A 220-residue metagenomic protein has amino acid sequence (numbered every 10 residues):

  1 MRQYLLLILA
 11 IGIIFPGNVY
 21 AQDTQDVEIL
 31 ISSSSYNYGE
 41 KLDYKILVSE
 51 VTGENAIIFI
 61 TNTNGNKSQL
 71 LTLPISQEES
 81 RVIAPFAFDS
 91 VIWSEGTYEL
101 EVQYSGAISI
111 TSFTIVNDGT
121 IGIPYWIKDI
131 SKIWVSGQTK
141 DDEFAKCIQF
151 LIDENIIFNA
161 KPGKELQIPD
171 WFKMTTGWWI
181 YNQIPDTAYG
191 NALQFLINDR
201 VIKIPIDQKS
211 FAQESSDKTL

Functional and structural regions predicted by a protein language model:
A21-L42: Short, compositionally biased P/S/T/A/G/V-rich stretches that sit at domain boundaries
K41, G53, W93-T97: Extracellular Ig-like/FN3 beta-sandwich strand-entry sites
L42-E50: Aromatic/hydrophobic beta-strand junction motif of beta-rich domains
I58-F59, W93-A107: Short, aromatic- and glycine-rich surface loops/edge beta-strands on solvent-exposed regions
G65-L73, I108-I110: Surface-exposed loop/edge segments in extracytoplasmic proteins
S76-A87: Aromatic sugar-binding surface patches on proteins that engage polysaccharides or sugar-phosphate polymers
G106-Y125: Short beta-strand elements
I123-W134, T139, F144-I152, I157 (+4 more regions): Fold-core signature of tandem repeat domains
